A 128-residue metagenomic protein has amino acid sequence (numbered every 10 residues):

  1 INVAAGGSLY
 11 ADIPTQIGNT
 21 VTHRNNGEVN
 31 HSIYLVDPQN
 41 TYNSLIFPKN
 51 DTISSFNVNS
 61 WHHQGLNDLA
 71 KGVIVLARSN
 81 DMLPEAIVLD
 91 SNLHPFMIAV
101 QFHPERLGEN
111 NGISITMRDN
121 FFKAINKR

Functional and structural regions predicted by a protein language model:
I1-S8, H103: Catalytic nucleophile loop
A11: Acidic/charged, solvent-exposed loop-and-adjacent secondary-structure segments enriched in E/D, K/R, S/T, and G/P
P14-R128: Amide-donor transfer/coupling interface in amidating biosynthetic enzymes
